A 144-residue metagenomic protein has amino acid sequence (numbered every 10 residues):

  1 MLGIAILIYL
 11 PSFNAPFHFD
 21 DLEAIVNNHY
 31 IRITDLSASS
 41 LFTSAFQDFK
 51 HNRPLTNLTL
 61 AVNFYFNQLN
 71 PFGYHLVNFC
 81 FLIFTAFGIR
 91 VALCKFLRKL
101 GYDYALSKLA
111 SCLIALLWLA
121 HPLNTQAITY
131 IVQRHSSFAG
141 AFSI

Functional and structural regions predicted by a protein language model:
M1-I144: Polytopic membrane enzymes that build or remodel cell-surface glycoconjugates and lipids
